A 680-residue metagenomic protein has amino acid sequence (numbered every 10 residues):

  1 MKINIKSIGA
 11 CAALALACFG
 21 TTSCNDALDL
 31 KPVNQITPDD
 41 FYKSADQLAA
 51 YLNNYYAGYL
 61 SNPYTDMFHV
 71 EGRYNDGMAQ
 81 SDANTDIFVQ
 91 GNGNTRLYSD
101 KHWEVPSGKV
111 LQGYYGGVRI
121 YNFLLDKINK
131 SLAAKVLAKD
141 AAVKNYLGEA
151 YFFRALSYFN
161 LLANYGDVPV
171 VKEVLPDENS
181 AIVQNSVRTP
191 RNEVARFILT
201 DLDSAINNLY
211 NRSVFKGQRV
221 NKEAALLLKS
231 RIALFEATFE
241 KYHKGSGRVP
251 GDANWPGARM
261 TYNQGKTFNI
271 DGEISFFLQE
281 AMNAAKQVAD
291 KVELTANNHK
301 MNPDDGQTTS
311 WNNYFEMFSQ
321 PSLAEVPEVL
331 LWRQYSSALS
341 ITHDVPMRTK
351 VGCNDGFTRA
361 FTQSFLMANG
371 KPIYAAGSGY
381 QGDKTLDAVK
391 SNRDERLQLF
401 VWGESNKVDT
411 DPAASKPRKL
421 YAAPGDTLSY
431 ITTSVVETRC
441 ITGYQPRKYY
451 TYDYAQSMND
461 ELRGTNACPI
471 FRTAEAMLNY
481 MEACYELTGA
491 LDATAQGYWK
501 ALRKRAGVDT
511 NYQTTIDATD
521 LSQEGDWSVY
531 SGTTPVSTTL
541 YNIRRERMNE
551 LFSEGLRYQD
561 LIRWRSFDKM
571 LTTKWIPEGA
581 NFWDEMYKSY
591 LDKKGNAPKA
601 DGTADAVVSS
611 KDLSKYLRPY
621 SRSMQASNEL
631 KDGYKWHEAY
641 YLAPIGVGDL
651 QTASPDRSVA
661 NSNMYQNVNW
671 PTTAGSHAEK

Functional and structural regions predicted by a protein language model:
M1-P32, D560: Bacterial Sec-dependent N-terminal signal peptides
C24-G72, P372-A376, Y380-S391, G646 (+1 more regions): Membrane-proximal, proline-rich intrinsically disordered regions
A49-T65, I87-Y165, A181-K222, L386 (+5 more regions): Conserved, well-structured interaction surfaces
Y114-G117, F197, M260-I274, D290 (+6 more regions): Long, intrinsically disordered, low-complexity segments
L162-N164, P169, S213, F235-K244 (+1 more regions): Short coil/turn linking the two alpha-helices of tandem helical-hairpin repeats
D167-R188, E240-E280: Short coil/linker segments at helix-helix boundaries
P303-Y430, A490: Glycine-rich, aromatic-lined ligand/substrate-binding cores of catalytic and carbohydrate-binding domains
